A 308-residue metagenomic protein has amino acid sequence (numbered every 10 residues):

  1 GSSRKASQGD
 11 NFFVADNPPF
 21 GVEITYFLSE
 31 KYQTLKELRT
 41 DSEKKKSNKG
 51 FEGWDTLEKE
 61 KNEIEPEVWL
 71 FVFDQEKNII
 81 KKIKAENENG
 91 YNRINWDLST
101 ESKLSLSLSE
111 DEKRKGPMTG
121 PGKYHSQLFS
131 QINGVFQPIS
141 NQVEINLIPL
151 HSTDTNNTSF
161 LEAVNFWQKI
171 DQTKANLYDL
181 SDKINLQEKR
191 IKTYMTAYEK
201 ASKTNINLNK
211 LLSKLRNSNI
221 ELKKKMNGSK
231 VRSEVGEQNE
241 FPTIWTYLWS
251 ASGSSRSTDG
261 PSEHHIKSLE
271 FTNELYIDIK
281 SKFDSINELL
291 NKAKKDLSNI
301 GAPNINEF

Functional and structural regions predicted by a protein language model:
G1-E67, R93, F160-A163, W167-K174: Contiguous beta-strand segments within globular domains
L57-N62, R114-M118, F136: Short consensus segments that form the blades of beta-propeller domains, in both extracellular/periplasmic
V72-D74: Conserved aromatic beta-strand anchor motif in extracellular beta-sandwich/beta-rich domains
I79-P117: Glycine-centered tight-turn motifs at strand-turn-strand junctions
S102-L106, F129-N141: Short acidic/polar inter-strand loop motif in beta-rich domains
S130, V143, N176-F308: Mature extracytoplasmic or organellar-lumen-exposed domains after removal of signal/transit peptides
Q137, Q142-A175: Low-complexity, Pro/Ser/Thr- and charge-rich linker/hinge segments at domain boundaries
